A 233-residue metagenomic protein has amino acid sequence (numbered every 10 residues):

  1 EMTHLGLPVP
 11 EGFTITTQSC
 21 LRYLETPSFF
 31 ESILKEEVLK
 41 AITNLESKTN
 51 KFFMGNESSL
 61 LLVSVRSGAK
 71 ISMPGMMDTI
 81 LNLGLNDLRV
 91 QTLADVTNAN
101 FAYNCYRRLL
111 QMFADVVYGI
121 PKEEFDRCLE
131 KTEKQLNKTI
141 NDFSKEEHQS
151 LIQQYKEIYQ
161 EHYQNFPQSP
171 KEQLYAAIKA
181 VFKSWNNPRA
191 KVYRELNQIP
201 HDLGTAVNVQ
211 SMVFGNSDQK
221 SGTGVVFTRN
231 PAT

Functional and structural regions predicted by a protein language model:
E1-T233: Nucleotide/phosphate-binding sheet-loop regions of phosphoryl- and nucleotidyl-transfer enzymes
